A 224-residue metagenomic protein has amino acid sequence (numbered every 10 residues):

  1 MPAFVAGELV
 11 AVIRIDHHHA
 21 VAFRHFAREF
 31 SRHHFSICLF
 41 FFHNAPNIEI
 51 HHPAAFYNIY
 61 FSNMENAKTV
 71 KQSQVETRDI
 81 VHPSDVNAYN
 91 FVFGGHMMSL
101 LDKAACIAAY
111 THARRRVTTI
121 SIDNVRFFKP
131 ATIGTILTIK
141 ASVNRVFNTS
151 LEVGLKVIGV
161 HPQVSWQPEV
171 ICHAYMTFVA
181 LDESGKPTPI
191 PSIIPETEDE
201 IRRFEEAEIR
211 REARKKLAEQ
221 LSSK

Functional and structural regions predicted by a protein language model:
A3-A6, I15, F23-A27: Small-residue helix-boundary/cleavage micro-motifs
R14-H17, N47-E49: Intrinsic low-complexity, disordered N-terminal segments enriched in polar/charged/small residues
E49-N63: Short, Lys/Arg-enriched N-terminal segments with co-localized hydrophobic residues within the first ~10-30 amino acids
E65-N66, K71, V75, T132-I136 (+1 more regions): HotDog/MaoC-like acyl-thioester-processing domains
H96-R114: Active-site helix/loop of acyl-thioester processing domains in fatty-acid/polyketide metabolism, spanning hotdog-fold
R114-P130: Small beta-barrel nucleic-acid-binding modules, principally OB-folds
